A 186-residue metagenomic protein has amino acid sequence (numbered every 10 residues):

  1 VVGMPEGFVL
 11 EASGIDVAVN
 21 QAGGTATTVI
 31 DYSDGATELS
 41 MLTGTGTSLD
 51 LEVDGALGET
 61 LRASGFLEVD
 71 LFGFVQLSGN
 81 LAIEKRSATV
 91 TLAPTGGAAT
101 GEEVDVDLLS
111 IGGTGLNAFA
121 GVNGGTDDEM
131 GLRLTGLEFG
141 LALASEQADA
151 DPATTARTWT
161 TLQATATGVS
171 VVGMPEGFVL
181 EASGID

Functional and structural regions predicted by a protein language model:
V1-D186: N-terminal low-complexity, acidic/Ser/Thr/Gly/Pro-rich segments that act as secretory/membrane-targeting modules
